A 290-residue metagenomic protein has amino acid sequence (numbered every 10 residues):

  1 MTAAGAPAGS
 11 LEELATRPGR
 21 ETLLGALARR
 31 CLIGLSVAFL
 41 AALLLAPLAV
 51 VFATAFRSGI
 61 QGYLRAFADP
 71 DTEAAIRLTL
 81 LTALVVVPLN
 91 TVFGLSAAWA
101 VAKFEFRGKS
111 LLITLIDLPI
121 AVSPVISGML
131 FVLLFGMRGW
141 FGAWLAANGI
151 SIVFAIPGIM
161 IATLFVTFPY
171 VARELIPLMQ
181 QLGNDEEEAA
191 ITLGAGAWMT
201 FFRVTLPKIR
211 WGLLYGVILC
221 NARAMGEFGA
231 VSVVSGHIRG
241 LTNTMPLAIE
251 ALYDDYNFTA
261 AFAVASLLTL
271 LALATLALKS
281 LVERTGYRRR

Functional and structural regions predicted by a protein language model:
T2-G9, E13-L14, C31-G34, V50 (+4 more regions): C-terminal transmembrane helix and the adjacent membrane-cytosol boundary/short C-terminal tail of inner/organellar
E13-R30, V51-P88, K103-F104, L252-T259: Periplasmic/extracellular loop-to-transmembrane helix junction in inner-membrane transport proteins
T16-L24, I60-A68, E73, G108-K109 (+3 more regions): Membrane-interfacial helix termini and adjacent extracytoplasmic/periplasmic loops of multi-pass transporters
L23-L24, V85-I116, M129-L133, A143-W144 (+2 more regions): Transmembrane-helix boundary motif in ABC transporter permease subunits
A26-A28, Y63-T72, M225-L278: Interhelical loop and adjacent transmembrane-helix boundary motif in polytopic membrane transport permeases
G34-F39, P88, L112, L118 (+5 more regions): Transmembrane alpha-helices
A42, R77, L81-F93, A97 (+6 more regions): Hydrophobic alpha-helical transmembrane segments of multipass integral membrane proteins, especially permease/channel
L45-A49, A53, V92-A97, I126-M129 (+10 more regions): Membrane-embedded alpha-helices of multi-pass transport/permease systems
